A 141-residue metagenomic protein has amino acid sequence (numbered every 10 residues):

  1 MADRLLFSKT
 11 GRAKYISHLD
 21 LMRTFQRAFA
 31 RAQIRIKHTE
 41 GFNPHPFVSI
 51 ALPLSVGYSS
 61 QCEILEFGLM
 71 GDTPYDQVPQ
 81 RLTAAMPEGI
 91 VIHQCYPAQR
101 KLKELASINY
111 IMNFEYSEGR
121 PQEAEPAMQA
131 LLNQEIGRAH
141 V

Functional and structural regions predicted by a protein language model:
A2-S8, Y110-F114: Active-site-flanking beta-strand signature of metal-NTP-handling nucleotidyl enzymes and homologous cyclase-like
H38-L69, Q99-K101: Short, charge-patterned binding micro-sites
Q61-N113: Ordered, amphipathic secondary-structure segments that act as subunit-interaction surfaces in large macromolecular
T73-R81, S117-A130: Short, conserved charged micro-motifs
A139-V141: Conserved small/polar residues in nucleotide/adenosyl-binding loops
